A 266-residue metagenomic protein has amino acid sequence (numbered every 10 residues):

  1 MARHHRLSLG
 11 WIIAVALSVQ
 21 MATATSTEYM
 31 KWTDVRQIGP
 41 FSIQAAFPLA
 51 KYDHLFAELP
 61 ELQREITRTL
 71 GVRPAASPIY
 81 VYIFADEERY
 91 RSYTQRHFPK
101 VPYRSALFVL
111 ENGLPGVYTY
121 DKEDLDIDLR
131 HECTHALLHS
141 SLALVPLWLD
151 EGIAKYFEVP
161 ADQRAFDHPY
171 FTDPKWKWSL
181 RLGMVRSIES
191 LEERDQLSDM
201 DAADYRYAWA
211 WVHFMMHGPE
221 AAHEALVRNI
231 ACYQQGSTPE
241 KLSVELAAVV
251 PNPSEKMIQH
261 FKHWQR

Functional and structural regions predicted by a protein language model:
M1-W11: Bacterial N-terminal signal peptides that target proteins for export
A2, P48, D86-E88, V159 (+1 more regions): Intrinsic-disorder/low-complexity, polar/charged segments
G10-Q20: Bacterial N-terminal signal peptides
T27-P146, G236-E245: Juxtacatalytic substrate-recognition/specificity segment
R96-Y120, S141-R266: Acidic/His/Gly-enriched intrinsically disordered linker/tail segments that often contain short helix/coil "MoRF-like"
